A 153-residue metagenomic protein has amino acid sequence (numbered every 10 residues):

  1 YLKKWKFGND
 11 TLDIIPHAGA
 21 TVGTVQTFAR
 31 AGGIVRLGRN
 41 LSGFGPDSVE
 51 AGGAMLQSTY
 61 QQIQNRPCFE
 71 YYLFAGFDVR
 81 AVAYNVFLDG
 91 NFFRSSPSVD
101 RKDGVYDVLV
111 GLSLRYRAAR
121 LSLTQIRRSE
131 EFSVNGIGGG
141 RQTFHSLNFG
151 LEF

Functional and structural regions predicted by a protein language model:
Y1-L2, I15-A20, L56-Q62: Glycine-rich, charged/polar anion/phosphate-binding loops that engage phosphate groups from diverse ligands
L2, H17-G23, R36-G38, A75-V82: Short glycine-rich beta-strand segments
L2-D10, T21-T27, R117, I126: Gram-negative outer-membrane beta-barrel domains
N9-I15, T24-R30, R66-Y72, V105: Short gly/pro-enriched beta-turn/loop segments at secondary-structure junctions
T11-V22, P97-S98, L123-R127: Transmembrane beta-strand segments that form the barrel wall of outer-membrane beta-barrel proteins
G19-M55: Conserved mixed alpha/beta catalytic, RNA-binding, or beta-rich assembly cores of soluble enzyme, regulatory
N40-F153: Outer membrane beta-barrel transmembrane domains
